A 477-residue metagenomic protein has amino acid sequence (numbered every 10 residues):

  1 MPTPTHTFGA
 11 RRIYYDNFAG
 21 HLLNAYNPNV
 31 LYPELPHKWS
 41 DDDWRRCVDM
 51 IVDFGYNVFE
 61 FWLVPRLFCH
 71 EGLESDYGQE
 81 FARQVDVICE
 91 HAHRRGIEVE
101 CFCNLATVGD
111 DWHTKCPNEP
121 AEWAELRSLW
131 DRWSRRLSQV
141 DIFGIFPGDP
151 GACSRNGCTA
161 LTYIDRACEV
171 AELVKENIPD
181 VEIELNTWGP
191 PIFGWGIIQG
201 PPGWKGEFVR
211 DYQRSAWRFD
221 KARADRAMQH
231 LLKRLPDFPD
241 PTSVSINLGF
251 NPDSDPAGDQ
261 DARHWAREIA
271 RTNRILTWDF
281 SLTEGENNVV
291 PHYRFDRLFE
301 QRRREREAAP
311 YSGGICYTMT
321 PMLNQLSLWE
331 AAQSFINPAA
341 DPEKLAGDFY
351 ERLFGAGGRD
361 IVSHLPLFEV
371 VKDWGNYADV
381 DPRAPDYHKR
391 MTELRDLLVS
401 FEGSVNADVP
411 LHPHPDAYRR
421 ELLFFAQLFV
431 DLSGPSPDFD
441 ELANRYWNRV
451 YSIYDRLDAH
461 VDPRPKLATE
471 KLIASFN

Functional and structural regions predicted by a protein language model:
M1-A124, R135-Q139, G144, K175 (+2 more regions): Feature activates predominantly on carbohydrate-active enzymes
P2-T3, R135, P147, C153-S154 (+1 more regions): Substrate-binding groove of N-acetylhexosamine-processing glycoside hydrolases
R46, W123-L126, P256-D261: Short, mixed-charge, low-aromatic patches
